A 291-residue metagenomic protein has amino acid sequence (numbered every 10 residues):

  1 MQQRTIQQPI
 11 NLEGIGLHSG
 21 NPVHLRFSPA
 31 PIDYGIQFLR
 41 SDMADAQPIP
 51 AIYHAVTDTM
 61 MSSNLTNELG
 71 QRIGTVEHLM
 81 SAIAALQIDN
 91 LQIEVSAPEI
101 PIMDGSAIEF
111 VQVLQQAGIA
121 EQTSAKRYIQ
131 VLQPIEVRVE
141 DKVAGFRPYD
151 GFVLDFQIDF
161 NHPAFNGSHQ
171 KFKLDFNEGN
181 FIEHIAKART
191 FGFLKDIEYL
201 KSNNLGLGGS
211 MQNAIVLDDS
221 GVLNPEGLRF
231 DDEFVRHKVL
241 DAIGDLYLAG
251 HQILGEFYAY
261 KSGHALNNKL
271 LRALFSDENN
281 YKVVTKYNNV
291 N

Functional and structural regions predicted by a protein language model:
M1-D89, E94-N291: C-terminal regulatory domains involved in ligand/effector binding and gene-expression control
